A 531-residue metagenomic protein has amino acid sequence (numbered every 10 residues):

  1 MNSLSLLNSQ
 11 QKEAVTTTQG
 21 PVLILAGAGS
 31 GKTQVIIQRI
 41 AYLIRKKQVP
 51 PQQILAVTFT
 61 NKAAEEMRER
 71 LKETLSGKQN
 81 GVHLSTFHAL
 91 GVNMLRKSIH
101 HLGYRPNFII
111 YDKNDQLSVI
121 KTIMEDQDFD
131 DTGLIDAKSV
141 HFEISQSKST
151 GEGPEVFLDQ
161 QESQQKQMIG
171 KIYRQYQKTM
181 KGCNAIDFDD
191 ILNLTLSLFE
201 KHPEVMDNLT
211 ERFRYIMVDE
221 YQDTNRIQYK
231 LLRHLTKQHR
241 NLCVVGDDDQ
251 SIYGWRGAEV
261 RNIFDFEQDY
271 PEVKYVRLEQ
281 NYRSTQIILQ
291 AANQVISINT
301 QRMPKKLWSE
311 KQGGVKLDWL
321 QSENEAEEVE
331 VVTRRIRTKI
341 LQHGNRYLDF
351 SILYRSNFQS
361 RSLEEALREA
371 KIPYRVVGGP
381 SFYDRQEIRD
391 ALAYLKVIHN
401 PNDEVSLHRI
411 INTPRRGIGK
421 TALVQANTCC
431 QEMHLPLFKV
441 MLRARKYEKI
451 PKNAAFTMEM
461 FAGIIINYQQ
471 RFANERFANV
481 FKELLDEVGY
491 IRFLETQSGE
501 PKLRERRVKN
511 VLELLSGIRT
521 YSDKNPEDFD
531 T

Functional and structural regions predicted by a protein language model:
M1-P106, I110-Y111, C183, M206-D207 (+2 more regions): P-loop NTPase Walker
S5-T16, G20-I24, L55-A56, A63-A64 (+5 more regions): Conserved helicase NTPase motor core
N8, V57, I109-K113, D130-A137 (+13 more regions): Conserved phosphate/pyrophosphate-binding and hydrolysis machinery centered on Walker-type P-loop NTPases, extending
T17-T18, Q79-V82, H100-D190, F213 (+4 more regions): ATP-hydrolysis module of ASCE/P-loop NTPase motor domains, specifically the Walker B Asp-Glu catalytic pair
G20, V49-Q53, Q79-G81, Q238-N241 (+5 more regions): Short glycine-/polar-rich loops that comprise or flank the Walker A/P-loop and associated switch/sensor motifs
S30-I36, I99, P271-K274, E279-P373 (+4 more regions): Helicase P-loop NTPase motor core
L90-S98, D249-G254, R283-S284, V376-H399 (+1 more regions): Short alpha-helix plus adjacent loop in nuclease-associated cores
E162, R346, S360-I372, R385 (+1 more regions): Conserved helicase C-terminal RecA-like lobe
